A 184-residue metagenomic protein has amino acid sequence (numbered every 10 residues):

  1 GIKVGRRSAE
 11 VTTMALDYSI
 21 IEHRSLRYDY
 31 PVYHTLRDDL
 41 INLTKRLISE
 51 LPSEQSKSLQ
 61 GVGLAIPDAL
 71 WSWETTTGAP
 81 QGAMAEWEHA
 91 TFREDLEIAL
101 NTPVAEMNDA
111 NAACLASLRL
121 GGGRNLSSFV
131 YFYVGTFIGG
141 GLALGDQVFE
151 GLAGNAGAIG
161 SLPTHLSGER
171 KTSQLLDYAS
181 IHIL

Functional and structural regions predicted by a protein language model:
G1-H34: HTH-adjacent hinge/linker in prokaryotic transcriptional regulators
G1-K3, L59-G63, F129-Y133, G139: Short glycine-aspartate micro-motif
R7-A9, A69-W71, G139: Short, acidic Gly/Pro/Ser/Thr-rich loop/turn segments
E22-E54: N-terminal phosphate-binding loop and adjacent alpha-helix
H23-S25, V32-L36, W87-E88, D95-A110 (+1 more regions): Glycine/GP-enriched mid-protein hinge/lid loop-to-helix segment characteristic of carbohydrate kinases
S49-Q60, L175-L184: Cysteine/selenocysteine-centered motifs that mediate thiol-based redox chemistry or coordinate metal-sulfur cofactors
S53-H89: Short beta-strand-loop/turn "lid" adjacent to the catalytic site in phosphate-handling enzymes
